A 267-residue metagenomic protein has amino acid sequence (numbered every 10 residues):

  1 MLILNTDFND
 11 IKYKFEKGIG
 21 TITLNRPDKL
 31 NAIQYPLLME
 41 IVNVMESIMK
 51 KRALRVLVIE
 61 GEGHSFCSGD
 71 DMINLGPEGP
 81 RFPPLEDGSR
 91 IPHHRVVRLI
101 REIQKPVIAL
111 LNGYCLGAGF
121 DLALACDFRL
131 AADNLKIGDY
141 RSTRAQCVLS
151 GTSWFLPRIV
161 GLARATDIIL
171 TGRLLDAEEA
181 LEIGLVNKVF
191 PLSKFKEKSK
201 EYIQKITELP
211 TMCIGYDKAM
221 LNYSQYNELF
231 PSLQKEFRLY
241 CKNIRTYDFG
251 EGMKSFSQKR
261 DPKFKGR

Functional and structural regions predicted by a protein language model:
M1-E62: Conserved CoA-thioester-binding segment of acyl-CoA-metabolizing enzymes
M1-K17, F66, G172-E178, S193-R267: C-terminal alpha-helix plus adjacent terminal tail
I22, R26, E40-I41, I59 (+7 more regions): Terminal peptide-recognition signature
P27-L30, H64, G69, N134-Y140 (+1 more regions): A short, glycine- and basic residue-enriched loop/turn that sits immediately adjacent to a domain's principal
Q34-L37, S89, L116, L149: Short, conserved glycine- and acidic-residue-centered signature motifs in active-site or ligand-binding loops
L37-I41, P92, F195, E236: Hydrophobic alpha-helical membrane-association signature
K50, G61-L99, C115, A145: Glycine- (often His-adjacent) and acidic-residue-rich active-site loop that binds/positions the CoA thioester
R98-M212, T246, E251-K254, R260: Crotonase-fold acyl-CoA enzyme core
